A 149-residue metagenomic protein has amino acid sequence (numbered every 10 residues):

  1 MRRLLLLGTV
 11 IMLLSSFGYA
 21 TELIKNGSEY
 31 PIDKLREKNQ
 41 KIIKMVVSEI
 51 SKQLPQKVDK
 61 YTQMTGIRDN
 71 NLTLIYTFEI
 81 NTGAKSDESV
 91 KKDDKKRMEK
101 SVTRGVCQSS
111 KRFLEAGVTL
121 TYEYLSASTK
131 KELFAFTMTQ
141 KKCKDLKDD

Functional and structural regions predicted by a protein language model:
L4-S15: Sec-dependent N-terminal signal peptides
S16-A20: Sec/Tat signal peptide C-region and signal peptidase I cleavage site
T21-N71, N81: N-proximal, solvent-exposed amphipathic alpha-helical segments enriched in charged/polar residues
K57-R112: Mature extracytoplasmic domains of secretory-pathway proteins
F78-T82, Y124-S128, M138: A mature extracytoplasmic/lumenal domain signature
R104-F134: A short amphipathic beta-strand at an alpha->beta junction
A135-D149: Short, low-complexity, Pro/Ser/Thr/Gly-rich segments in the mature regions of secreted, periplasmic
